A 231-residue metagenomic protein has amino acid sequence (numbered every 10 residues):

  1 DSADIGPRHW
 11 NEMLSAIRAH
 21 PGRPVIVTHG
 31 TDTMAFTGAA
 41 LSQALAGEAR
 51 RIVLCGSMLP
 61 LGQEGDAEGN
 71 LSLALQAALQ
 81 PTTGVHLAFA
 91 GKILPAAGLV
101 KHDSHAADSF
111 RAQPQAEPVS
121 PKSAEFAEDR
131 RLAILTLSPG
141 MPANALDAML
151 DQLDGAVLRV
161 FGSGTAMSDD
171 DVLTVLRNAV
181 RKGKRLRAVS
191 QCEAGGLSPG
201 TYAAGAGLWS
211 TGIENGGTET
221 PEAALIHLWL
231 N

Functional and structural regions predicted by a protein language model:
D1-N231: Active-site histidine-anchored catalytic micro-motif
